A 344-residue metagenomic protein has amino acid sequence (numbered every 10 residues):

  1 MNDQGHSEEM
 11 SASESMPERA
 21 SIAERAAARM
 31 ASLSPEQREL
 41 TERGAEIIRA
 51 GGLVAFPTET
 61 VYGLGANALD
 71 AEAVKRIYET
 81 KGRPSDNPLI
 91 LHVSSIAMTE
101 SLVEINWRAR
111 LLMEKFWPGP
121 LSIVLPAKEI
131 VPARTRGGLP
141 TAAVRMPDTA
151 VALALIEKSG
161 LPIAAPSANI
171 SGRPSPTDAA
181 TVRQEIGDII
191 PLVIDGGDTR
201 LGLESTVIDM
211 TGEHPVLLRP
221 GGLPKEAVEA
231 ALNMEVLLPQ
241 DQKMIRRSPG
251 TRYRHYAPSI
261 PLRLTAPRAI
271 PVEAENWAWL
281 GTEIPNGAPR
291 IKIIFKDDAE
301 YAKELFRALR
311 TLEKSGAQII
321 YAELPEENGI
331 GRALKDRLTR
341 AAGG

Functional and structural regions predicted by a protein language model:
N2-G344: Active-site-adjacent structural elements in enzyme catalytic cores
